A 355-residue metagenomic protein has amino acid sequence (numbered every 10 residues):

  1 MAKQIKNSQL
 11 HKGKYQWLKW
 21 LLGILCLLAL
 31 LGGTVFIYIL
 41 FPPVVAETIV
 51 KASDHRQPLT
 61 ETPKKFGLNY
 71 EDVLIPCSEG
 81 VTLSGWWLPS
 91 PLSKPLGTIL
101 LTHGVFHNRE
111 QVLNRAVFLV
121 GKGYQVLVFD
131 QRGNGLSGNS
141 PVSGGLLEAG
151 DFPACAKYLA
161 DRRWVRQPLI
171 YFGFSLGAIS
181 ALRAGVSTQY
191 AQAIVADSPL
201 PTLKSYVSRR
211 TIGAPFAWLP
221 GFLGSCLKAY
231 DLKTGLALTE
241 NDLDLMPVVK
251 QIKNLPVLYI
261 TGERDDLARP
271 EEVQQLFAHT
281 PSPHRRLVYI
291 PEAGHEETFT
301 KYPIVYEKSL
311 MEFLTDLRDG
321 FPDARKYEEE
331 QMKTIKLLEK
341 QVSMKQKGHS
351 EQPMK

Functional and structural regions predicted by a protein language model:
L21-P76: An N-terminal hydrophobic leader/cap segment in hydrolases
V105-F118, Q131: The serine-hydrolase catalytic nucleophile loop
Q111, V142-R163: Alpha/beta-hydrolase active-site loop
F118-G138: Conserved alpha/beta-hydrolase
R183-L238: Hydrolase active-site cap/lid region
I252-K253, Y259-T261, D265: Short beta-strand/loop motif that positions the catalytic acidic residue of the alpha/beta-hydrolase fold
D266-E272: Conserved alpha/beta-hydrolase "acid-adjacent" motif
A293-P303: Catalytic histidine-centered segment of alpha/beta-hydrolase-like enzymes
